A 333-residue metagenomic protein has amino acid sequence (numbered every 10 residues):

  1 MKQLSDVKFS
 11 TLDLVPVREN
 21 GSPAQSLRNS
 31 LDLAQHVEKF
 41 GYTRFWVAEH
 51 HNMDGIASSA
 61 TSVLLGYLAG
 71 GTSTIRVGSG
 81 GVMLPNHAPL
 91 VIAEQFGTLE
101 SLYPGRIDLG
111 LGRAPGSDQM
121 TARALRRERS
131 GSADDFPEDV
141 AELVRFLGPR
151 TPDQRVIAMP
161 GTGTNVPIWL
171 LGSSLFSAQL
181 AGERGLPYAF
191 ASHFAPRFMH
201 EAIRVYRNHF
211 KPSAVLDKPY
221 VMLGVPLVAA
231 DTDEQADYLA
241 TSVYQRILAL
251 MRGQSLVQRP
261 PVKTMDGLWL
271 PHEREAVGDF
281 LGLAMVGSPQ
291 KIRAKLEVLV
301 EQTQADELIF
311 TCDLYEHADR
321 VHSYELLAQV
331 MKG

Functional and structural regions predicted by a protein language model:
M1-T72: N-terminal beta1-alpha1-beta2 module of alpha/beta enzyme domains
K2-S5, E38, L65-T74, E100-I107 (+3 more regions): Acidic (Asp/Glu)-rich catalytic clusters
S5-P23, P85-G148, Y188: Flexible, glycine-rich active-site loops centered on histidine and acidic residues that chelate a metal or position
F9, V37, G41, E49 (+6 more regions): Conserved, mostly hydrophobic/aromatic
F9-D13, F45-V47, V77-S79, I107-L111 (+4 more regions): Hydrophobic faces of well-ordered beta-strands that scaffold small-molecule active sites in alpha/beta enzyme cores
D13-R28, V82-P89, T162-G172, F280-P289: Active-site mouth loops of central-metabolism enzymes
R123, R129-I157, F198-A305: An alpha-helical appendage that flanks or caps ligand/catalytic pockets
A178-R197, A202-I203: A conserved active-site cap/scaffold subdomain adjacent to cofactor or substrate pockets
